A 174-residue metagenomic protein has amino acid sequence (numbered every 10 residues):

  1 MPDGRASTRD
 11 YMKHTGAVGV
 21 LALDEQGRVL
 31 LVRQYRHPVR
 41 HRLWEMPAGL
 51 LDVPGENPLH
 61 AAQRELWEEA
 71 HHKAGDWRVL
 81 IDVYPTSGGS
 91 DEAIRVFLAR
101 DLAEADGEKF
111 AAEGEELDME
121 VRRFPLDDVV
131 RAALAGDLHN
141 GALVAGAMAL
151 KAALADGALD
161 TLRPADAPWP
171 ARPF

Functional and structural regions predicted by a protein language model:
M1-L21, E25-Q26: Acidic, metal-coordinating catalytic segment for phosphate/diphosphate chemistry, firing primarily on the Nudix
V18-G19, L50-H139, D160-F174: Unchanged
L30-Q34: Beta-strand scaffold of nucleotide-dependent catalytic cores
Y35-P38, L102-A103: Short connector loops/turns at beta-strand edges and beta->alpha or beta->beta junctions
P38-W44: A conserved beta-turn-beta hairpin within the catalytic core of GNAT-like acetyltransferases that forms part
L150-P164: Short helix-capping/linker segments at secondary-structure and domain boundaries
